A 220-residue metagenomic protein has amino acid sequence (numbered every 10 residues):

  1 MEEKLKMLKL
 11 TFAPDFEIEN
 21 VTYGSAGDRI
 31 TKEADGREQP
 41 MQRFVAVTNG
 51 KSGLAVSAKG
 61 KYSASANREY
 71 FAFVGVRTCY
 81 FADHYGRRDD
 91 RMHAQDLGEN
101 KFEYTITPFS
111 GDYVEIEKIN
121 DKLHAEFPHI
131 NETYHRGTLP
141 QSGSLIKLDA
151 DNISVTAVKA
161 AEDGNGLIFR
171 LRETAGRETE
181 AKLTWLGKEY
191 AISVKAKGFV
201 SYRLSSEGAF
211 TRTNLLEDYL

Functional and structural regions predicted by a protein language model:
M1-L220: Terminal accessory/anchoring regions of large secretory-pathway or extracellular enzymes
